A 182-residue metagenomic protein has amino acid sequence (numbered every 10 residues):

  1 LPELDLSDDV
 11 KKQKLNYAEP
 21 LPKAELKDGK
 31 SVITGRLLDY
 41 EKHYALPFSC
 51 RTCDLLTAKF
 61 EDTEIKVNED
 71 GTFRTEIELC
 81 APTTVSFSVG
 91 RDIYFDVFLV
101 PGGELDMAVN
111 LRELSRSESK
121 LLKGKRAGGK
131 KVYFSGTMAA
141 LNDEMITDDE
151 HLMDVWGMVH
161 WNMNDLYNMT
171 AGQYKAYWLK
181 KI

Functional and structural regions predicted by a protein language model:
L1-K181: A non-transmembrane, solvent-exposed segment enriched in polar/low-complexity residues
